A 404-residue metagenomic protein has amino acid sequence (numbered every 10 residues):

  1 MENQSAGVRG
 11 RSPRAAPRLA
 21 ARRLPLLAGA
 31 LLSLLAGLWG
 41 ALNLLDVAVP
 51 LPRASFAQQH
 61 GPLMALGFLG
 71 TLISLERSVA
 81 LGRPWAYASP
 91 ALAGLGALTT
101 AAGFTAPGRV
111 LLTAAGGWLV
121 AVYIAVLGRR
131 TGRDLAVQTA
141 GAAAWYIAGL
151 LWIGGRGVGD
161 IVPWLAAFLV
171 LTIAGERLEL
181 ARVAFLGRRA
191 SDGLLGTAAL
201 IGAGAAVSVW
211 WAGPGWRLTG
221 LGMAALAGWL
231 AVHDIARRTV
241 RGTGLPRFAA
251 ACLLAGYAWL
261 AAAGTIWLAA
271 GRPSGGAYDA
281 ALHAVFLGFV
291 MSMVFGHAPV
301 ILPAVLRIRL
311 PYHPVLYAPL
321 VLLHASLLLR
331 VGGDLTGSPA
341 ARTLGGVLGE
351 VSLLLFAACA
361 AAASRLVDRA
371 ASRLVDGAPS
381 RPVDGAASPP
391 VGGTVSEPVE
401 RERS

Functional and structural regions predicted by a protein language model:
E2-P25, W39-Q58, G67-P90, A101-T105 (+10 more regions): Juxtamembrane membrane-water interface segments of multi-pass membrane proteins, especially cytoplasmic-side
L27-A36, A140-W152, P163-E179, G193-V209 (+3 more regions): Alpha-helical transmembrane segments of multi-pass integral membrane proteins
R53-A65, F104-G116, G157-V170, G215-A224 (+2 more regions): Structural signature of hydrophobic alpha-helical transmembrane segments
H60, A255, A284, S326 (+1 more regions): Divalent metal-coordination and catalytic microenvironments
A88-T100, L111-A125, V137-G149: Internal transmembrane alpha-helices of multipass membrane proteins
G117-V120, L171, M291, V315-R330: Hydrophobic alpha-helical membrane segments
S352: Conserved phosphate-interacting/catalytic interface
A370-S396: Long, intrinsically disordered low-complexity tandem-repeat segments
